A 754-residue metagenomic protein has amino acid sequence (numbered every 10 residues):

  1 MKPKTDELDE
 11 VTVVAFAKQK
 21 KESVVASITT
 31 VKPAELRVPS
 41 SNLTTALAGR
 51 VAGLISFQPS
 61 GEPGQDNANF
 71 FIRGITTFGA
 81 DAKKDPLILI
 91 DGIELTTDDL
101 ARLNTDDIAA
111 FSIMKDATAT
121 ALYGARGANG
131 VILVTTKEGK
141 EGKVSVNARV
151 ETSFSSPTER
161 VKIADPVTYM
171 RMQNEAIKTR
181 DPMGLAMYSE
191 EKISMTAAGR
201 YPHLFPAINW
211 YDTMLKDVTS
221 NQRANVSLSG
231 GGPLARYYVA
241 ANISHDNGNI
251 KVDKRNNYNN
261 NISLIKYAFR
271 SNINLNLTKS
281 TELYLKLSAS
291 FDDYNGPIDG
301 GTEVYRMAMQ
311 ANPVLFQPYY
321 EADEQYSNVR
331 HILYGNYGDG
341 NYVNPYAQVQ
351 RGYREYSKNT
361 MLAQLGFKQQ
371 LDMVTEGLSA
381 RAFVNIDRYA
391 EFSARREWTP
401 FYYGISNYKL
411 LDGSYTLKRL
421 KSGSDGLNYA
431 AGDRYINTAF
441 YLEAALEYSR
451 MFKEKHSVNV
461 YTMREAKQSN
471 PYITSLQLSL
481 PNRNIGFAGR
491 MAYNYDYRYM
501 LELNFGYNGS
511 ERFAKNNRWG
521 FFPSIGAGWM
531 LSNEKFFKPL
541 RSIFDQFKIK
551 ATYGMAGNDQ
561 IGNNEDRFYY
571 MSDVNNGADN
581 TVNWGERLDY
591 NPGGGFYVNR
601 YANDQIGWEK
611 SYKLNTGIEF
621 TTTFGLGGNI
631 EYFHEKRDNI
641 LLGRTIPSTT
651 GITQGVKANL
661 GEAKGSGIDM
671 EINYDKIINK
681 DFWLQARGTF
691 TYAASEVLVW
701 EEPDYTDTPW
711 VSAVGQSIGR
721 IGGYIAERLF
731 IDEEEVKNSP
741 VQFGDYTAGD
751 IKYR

Functional and structural regions predicted by a protein language model:
M1-F269, L283: Short, small/polar-rich motifs associated with maturation and membrane association, primarily at protein termini
T76, P157-E159, P202-N242, D246-I250 (+9 more regions): Flexible loop and strand-edge segments within Gram-negative outer membrane beta-barrel domains
K84, V218, N272-T281, L287-F291 (+4 more regions): Extracellular/periplasmic, surface-exposed regions of secreted and cell-surface proteins
E94, Y415-L417, E735, K752: Short, solvent-exposed loop/turn motifs
G142-S145, V304-A308, W700: An aromatic- and glycine-enriched ligand-binding surface/loop that stacks and positions planar moieties
N147-Y201, D299-G300, I677-R754: Conserved small-residue
Y402: Active-site-proximal polar cores
